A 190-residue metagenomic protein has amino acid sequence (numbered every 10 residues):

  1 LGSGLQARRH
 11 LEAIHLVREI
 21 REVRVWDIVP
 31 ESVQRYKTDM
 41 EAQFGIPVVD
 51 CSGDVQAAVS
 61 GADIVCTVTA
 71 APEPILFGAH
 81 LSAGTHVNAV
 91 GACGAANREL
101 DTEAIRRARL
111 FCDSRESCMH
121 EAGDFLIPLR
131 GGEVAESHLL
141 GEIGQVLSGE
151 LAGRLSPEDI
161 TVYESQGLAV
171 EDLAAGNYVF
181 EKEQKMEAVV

Functional and structural regions predicted by a protein language model:
G2-G4: Glycine-rich Rossmann-fold phosphate-binding loop(s) that bind the pyrophosphate of adenine dinucleotide cofactors
A7-R8: N-terminal Rossmann-fold NAD(P) dinucleotide-binding loop
L11, H15: Gly/Ala-rich phosphate-binding loop of Rossmann-like dinucleotide-binding domains, activating on the conserved
L16-Q43: NAD(P)-binding Rossmann-fold cofactor-contacting core
W26, V90, A169: Active-site-adjacent beta-strand anchor residues
F44-V49, S156-E158: A short helix-to-beta-strand connector/capping loop
I46-E133: Rossmann-like adenosine-cofactor binding region
N97-V190: Adenosine-phosphate binding glycine-rich loop
